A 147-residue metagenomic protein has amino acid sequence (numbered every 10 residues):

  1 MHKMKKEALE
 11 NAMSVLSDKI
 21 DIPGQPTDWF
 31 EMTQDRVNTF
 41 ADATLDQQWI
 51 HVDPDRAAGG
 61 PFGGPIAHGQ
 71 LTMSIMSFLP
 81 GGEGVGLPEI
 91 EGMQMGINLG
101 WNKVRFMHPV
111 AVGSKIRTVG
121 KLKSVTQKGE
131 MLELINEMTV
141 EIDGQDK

Functional and structural regions predicted by a protein language model:
H2-D18, F106-K147: HotDog/MaoC-like acyl-thioester-processing domains
H2-I97: Hot-dog-fold acyl-thioester-processing enzymes
G84, P88-I90, L99-V104, A111 (+1 more regions): Catalytic-pocket segment enriched in acidic/His residues
M95, G100, L132-L134: Exposed loop/turn and edge beta-strand positions of beta-sandwich/beta-sheet ligand-binding modules
